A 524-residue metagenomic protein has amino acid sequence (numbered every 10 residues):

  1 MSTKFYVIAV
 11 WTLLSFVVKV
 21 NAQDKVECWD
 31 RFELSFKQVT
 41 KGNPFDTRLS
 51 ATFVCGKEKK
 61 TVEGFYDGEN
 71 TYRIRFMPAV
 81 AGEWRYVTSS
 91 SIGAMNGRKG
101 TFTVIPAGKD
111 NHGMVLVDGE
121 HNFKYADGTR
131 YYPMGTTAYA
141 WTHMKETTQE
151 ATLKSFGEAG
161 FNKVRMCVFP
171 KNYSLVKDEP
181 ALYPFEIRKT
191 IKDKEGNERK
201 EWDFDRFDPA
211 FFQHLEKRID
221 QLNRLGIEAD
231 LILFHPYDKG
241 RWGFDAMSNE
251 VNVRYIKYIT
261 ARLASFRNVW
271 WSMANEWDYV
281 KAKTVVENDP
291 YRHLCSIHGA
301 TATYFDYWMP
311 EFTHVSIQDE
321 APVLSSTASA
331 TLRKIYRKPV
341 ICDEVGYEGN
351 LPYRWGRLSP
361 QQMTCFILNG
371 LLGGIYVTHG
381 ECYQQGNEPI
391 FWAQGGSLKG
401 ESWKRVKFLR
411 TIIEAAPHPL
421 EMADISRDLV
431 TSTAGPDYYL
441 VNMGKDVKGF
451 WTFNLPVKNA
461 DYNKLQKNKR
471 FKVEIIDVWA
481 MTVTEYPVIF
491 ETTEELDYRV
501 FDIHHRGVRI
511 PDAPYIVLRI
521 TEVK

Functional and structural regions predicted by a protein language model:
M1-D24: Bacterial Sec-dependent N-terminal signal peptides
Q23-E58, V62-F65, T101-A107, R427-S432: Non-catalytic, glycine-rich low-complexity segments
D24, N43-F45, E348-L351, Q361-E485 (+1 more regions): Aromatic- and carboxylate-lined catalytic core of secreted/periplasmic carbohydrate-active enzymes
F36-Q38, G64-Y66, I74-A79, D502-V508: Short, hydrophobic beta-strand segments
T52, E58-N122, D127, T142: Extended acidic/polar, glycine-enriched regions that form or flank non-catalytic beta-rich accessory modules
G56-E63, A480-V488: Surface-exposed loop/edge segments in extracytoplasmic proteins
H112-S325: Active-site mouth of glycoside hydrolases
R254, N268, A274-E401: Extracellular glycoside hydrolase catalytic/binding regions
